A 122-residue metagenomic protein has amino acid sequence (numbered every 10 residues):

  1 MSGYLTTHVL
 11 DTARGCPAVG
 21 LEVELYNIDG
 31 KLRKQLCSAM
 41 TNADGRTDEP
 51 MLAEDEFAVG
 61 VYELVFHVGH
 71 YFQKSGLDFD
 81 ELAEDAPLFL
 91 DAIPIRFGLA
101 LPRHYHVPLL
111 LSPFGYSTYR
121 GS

Functional and structural regions predicted by a protein language model:
S2-L99, H106: Beta-strand-dominated extracellular/periplasmic modules and repeats in secreted or surface-exposed proteins
L101-S122: Compositionally biased low-complexity segments at domain edges in trafficked proteins and select soluble regulators
